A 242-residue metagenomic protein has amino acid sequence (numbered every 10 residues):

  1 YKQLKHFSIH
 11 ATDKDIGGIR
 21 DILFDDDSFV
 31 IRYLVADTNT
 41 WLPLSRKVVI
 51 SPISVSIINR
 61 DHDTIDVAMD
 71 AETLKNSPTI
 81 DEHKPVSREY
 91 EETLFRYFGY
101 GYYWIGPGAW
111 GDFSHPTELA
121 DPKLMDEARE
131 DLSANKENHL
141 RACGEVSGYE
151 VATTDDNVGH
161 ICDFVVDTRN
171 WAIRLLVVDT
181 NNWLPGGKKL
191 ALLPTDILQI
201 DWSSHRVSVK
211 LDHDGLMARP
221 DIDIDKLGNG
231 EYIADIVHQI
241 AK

Functional and structural regions predicted by a protein language model:
Y1-K242: Peripheral interaction segments used for macromolecular assembly
